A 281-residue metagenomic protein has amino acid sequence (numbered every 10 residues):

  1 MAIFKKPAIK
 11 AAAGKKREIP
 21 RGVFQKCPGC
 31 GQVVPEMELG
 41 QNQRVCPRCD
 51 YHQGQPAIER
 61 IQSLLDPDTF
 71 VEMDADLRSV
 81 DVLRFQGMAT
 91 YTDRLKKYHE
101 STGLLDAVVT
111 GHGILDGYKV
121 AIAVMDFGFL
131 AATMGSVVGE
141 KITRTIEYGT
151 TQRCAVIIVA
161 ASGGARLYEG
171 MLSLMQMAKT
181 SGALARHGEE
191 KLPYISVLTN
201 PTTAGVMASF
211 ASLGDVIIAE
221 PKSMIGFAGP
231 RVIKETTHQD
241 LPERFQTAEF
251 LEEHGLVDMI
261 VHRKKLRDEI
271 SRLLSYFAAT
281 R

Functional and structural regions predicted by a protein language model:
M1-K15: N-terminal alpha-helical interaction blocks
F24, Q43: Residues immediately within or flanking Cys/His clusters that coordinate Zn2+ in small zinc-binding modules
C27-C30, C46-C49: Short cysteine-rich clusters marking metal-coordination/redox-active sites
V33-V34, H52-Q53: Cys/His-rich microdomains that often coordinate metals
Q55-A132: Long, charge-rich boundary regions
D106-G188, I195: Cleft-lining beta-strand/loop regions that shape enzyme active-site pockets
S162-R281: Conserved catalytic cores of soluble enzyme domains, especially glycine-rich substrate-binding beta-alpha loops
